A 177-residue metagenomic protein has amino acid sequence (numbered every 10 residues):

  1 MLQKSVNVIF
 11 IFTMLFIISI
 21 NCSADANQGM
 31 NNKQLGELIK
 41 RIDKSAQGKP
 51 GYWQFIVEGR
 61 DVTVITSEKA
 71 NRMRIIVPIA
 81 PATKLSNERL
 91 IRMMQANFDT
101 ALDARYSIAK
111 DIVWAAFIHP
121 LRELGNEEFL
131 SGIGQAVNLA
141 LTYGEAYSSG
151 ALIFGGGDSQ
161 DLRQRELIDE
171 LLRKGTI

Functional and structural regions predicted by a protein language model:
M1-F10: Bacterial N-terminal signal peptides that target proteins for export
I9-S19: Bacterial N-terminal signal peptides
I20-A26: Sec/Tat signal peptide C-region and signal peptidase I cleavage site
A26-R74, I79-T83, N87-E88, A96 (+1 more regions): N-terminal secretory signal peptides
Q28, N32, G125-F129, D161: Solvent-exposed, acidic/flexible segments
P78-L121, S131: Short, internal acidic amphipathic alpha-helical interface segments that mediate docking to partner proteins
R122-D158: A contiguous, mid-protein "functional segment" used to position or interact with cofactors/ions or partner subunits
S148-I177: Short, highly charged C-terminal tails/helix-capping segments
